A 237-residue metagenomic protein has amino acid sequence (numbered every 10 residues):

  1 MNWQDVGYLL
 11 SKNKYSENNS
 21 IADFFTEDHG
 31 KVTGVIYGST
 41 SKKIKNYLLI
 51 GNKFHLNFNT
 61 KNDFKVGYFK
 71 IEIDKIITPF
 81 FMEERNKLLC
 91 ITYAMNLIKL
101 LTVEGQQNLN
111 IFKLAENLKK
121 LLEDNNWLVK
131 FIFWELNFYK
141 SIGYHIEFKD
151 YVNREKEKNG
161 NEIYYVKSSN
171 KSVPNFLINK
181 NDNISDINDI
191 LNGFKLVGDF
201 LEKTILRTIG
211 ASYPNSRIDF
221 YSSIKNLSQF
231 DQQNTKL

Functional and structural regions predicted by a protein language model:
M1-N19, F25-L237: Non-catalytic alpha-helical scaffolds and adjoining flexible linkers that form interface surfaces for assembly
